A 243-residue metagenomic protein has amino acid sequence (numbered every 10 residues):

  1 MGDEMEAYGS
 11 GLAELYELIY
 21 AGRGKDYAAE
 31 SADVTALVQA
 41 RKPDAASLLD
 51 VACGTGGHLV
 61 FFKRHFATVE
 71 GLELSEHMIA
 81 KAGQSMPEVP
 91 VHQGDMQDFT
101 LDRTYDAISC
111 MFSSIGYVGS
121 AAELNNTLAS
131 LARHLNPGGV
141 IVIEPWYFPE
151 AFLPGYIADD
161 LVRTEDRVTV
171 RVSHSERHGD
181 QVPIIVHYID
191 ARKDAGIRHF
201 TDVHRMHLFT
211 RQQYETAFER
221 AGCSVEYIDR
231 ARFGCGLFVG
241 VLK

Functional and structural regions predicted by a protein language model:
M1-D44: Conserved class I S-adenosyl-L-methionine
P43, G83, G119, N136: Short conserved AdoMet
L49, G56-D98: Class I SAM-dependent methyltransferase SAM/SAH-binding core
Q97-A107: A short acidic, Gly/Pro-enriched loop at the edge of an enzyme's catalytic core that lines a small-molecule cofactor
D106-A122: A short SAM/SAH-binding and catalytic strip from SAM-dependent methyltransferases
N125-P137: A short glycine-rich, Lys/Arg-flanked "PGG" loop and its adjoining helix->strand segment in the class I
V142-E215: SAM-dependent methyltransferase
R211-K243: C-terminal lobe and adjacent flexible extensions of AdoMet/dcAdoMet transferase-like proteins
